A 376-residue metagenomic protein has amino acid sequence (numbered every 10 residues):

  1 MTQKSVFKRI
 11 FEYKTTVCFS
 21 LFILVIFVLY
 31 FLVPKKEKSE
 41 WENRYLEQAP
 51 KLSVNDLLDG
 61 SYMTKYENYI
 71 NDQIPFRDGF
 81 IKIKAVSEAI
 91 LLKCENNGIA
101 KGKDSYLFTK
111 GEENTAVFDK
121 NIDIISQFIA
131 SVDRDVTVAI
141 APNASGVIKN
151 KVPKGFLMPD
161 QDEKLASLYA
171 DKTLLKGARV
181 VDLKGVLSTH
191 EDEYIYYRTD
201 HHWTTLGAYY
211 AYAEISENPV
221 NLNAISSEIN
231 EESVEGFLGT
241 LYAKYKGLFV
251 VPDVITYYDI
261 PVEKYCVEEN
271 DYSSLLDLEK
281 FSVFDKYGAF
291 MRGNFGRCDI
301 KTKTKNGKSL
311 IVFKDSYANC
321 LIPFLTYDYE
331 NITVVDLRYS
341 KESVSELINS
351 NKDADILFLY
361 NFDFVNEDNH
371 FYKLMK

Functional and structural regions predicted by a protein language model:
M1-K376: Extracellular glycan-modifying ectodomains
